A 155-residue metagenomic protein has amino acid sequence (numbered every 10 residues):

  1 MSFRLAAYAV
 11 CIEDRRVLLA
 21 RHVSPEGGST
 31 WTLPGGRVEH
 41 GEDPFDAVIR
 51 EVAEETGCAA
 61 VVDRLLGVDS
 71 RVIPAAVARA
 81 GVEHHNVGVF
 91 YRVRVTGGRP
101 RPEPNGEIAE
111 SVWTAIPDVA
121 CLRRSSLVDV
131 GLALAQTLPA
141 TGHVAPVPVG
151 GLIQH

Functional and structural regions predicted by a protein language model:
M1-F3, T30, R79-V87, N105-I108: A generic structural micro-feature
M1-V17, R37-E39, F90-R92: Conserved N-terminal beta-strand and adjoining loop/helix that marks the start of the Nudix/MutT-like hydrolase domain
R4, I12, L33, A60 (+1 more regions): Short connector loops at helix/strand junctions that flank enzyme active sites, especially segments positioning acidic
D14-R16, V23, R94-R99, I116-D118: Short loop segments at secondary-structure junctions
R16-E54, C58: Conserved Nudix-box catalytic region and its N-terminal flanking loop in Nudix hydrolases and closely related
E26, W31, P100-H155: Nudix hydrolase/Nudix homology domain
A59-V68: A short coil-to-beta-strand element that immediately follows conserved catalytic motifs
R71-P100: Active-site-adjacent beta-strand/loop module that shapes the phosphate/pyrophosphate-binding cleft
